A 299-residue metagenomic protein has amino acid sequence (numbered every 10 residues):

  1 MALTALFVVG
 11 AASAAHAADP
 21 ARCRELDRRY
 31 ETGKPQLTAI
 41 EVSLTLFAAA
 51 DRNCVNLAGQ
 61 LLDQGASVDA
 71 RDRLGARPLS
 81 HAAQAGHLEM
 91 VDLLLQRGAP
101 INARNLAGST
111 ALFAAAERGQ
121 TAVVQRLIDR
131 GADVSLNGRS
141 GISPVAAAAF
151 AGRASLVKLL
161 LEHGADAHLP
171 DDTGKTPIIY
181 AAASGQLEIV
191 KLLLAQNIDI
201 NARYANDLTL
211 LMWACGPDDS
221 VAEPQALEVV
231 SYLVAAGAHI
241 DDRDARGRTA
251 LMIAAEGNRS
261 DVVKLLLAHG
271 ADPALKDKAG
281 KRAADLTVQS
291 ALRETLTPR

Functional and structural regions predicted by a protein language model:
L57, E89-M90, A122-V123, S155-L156 (+4 more regions): Conserved ankyrin/ankyrin-like repeat signature
